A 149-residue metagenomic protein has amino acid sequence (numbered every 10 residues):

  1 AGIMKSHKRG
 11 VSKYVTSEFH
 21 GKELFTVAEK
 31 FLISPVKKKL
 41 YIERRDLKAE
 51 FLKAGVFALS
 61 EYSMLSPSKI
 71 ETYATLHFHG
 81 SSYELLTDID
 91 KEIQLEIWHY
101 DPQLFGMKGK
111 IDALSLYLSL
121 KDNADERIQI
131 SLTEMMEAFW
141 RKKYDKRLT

Functional and structural regions predicted by a protein language model:
A1-R9: A short, conserved structural fragment
G10-E18: Minor-groove-contacting beta-hairpin "wing" of winged helix-turn-helix DNA-binding domains
F19-E23: Alpha-helix capping and helix-coil boundary motifs
F25-T149: Long, low-complexity, charge-rich intrinsically disordered regions
